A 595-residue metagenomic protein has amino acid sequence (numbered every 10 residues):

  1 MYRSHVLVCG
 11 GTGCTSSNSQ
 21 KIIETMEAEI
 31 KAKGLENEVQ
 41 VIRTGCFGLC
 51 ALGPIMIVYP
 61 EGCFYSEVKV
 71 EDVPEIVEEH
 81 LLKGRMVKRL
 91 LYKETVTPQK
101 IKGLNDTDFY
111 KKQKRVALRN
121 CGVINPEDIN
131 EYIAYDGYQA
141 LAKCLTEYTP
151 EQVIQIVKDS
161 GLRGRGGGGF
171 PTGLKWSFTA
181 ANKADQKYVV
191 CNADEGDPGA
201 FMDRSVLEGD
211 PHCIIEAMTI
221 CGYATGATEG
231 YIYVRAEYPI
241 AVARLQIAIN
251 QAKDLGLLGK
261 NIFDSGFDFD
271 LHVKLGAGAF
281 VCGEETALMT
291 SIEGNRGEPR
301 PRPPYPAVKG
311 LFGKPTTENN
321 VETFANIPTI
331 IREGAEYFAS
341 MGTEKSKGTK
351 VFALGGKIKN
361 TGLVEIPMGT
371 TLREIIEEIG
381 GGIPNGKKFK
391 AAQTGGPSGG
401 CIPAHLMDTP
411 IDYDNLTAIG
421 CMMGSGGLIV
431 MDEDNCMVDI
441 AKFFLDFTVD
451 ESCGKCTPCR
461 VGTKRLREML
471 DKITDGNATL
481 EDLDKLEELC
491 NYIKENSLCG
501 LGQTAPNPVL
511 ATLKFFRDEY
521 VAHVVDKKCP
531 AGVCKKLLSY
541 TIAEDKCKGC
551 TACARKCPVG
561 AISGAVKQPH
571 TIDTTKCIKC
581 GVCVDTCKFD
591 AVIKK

Functional and structural regions predicted by a protein language model:
Y2-H5, S19-R43, P60-R89, A140-V157 (+9 more regions): Ferredoxin-type iron-sulfur electron-transfer modules in oxidoreductases and energy-metabolism complexes
V8, I124-Q139, V189-D203, P306-L311 (+2 more regions): Gly-rich Lys/Arg/Thr-decorated short loops/hinges at beta-loop-alpha junctions or inter-strand turns that position
C14, V157-T179, G278-T290, G294-R296 (+2 more regions): Conserved phosphate/anionic-ligand binding catalytic regions in large, soluble enzymes, centered on
I30, A217-T219, G369-P384: Short amphipathic, charge-patterned alpha-helical segments
L52-M56, P458-K464, I542, A552-T571 (+1 more regions): Iron-sulfur cluster-binding cysteine motifs and their immediate structural context in ferredoxin-like electron-transfer
L91-D159, N319-G334: Flexible inter-domain linker/hinge segments
Q113, V242-M368, G380: Hydrophobic alpha-helical positions that pack around
A142-K183, A339-S340, K345, A353 (+3 more regions): Accessory "access/gating" subregions that flank catalytic or transport cores
